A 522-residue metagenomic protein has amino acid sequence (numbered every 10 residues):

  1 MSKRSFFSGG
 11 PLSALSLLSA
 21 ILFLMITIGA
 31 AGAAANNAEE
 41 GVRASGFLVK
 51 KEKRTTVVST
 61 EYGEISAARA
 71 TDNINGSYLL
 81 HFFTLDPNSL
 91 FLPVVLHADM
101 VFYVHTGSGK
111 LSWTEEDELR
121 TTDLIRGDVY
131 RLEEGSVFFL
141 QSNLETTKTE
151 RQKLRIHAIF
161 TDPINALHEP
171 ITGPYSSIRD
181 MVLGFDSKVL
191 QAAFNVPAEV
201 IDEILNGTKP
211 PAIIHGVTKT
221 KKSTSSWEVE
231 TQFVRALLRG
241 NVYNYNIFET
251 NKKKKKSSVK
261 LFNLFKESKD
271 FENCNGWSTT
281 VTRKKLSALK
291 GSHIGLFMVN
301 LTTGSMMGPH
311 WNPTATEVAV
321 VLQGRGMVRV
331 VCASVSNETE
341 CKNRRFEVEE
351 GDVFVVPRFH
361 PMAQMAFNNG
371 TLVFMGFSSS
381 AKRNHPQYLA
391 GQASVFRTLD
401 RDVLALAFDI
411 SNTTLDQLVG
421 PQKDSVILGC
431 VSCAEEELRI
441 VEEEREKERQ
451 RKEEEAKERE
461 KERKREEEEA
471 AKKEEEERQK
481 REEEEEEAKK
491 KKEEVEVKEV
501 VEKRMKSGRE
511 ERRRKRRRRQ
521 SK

Functional and structural regions predicted by a protein language model:
S2-R283, G295, N312-P313, G376 (+4 more regions): An N-terminus-focused feature that recognizes amino-terminal "leader" regions
L15, E496, V500-V501: Alpha-helical segments embedded in low-complexity/disordered contexts
D86-N88, D123-E145, L301-G304, R345-N369 (+1 more regions): Conserved metal-binding segment of the jelly-roll/cupin
G109, T146, D162-I164, G326 (+3 more regions): Surface-exposed, flexible loop/turn segments at secondary-structure boundaries
K260-L261, F265-H310, T316-F346, V355: Eukaryotic modular interaction domains in large regulatory/scaffold proteins
F262, L322-Q323, M327-V355, V373-P421: Catalytic lobes of large eukaryotic enzymes
R449-E496, M505-S507: Long, low-complexity, compositionally biased polyampholytic IDRs enriched for Lys/Glu and Gln/Arg
K473, E499, K503-R519: Intrinsic disorder/low-complexity segments enriched in small, polar and charged residues
